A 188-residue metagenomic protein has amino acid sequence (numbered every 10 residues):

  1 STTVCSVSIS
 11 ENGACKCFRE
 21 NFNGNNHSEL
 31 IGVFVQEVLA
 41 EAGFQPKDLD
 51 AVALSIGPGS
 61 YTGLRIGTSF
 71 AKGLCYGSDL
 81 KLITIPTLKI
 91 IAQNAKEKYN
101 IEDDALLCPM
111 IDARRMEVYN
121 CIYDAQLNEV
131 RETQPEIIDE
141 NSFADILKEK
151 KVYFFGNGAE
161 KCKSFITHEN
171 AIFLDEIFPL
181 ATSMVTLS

Functional and structural regions predicted by a protein language model:
S1-I56: N-terminal beta-alpha supersecondary unit
A14, K81-P179: Surface "functional belts" at beta-alpha junctions
F22-L30, Y61, R65, S69 (+3 more regions): Residues at secondary-structure transition points
G32, Q36, K89, Q93 (+1 more regions): Predominant activation on well-ordered alpha-helical scaffold segments within soluble catalytic domains
V38-A42, G77, A95, M184-S188: Stable alpha-helical structural segments in soluble proteins, enriched in small hydrophobic residues
E41-K47, Y76-I85, E102-D103: Phosphate-handling active-site elements
A53-T87: DPxDG-like acidic metal-binding loop motif
